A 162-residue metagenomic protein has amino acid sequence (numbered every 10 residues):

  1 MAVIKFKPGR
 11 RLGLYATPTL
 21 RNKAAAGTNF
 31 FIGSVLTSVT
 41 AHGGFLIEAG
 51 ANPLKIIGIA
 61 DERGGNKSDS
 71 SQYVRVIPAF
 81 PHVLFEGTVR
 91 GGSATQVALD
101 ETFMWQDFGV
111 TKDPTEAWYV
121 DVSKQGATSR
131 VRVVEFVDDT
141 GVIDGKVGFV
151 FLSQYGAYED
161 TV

Functional and structural regions predicted by a protein language model:
M1-V162: Surface-exposed, low-hydrophobicity beta-strand/loop segments enriched in small/polar/acidic residues
